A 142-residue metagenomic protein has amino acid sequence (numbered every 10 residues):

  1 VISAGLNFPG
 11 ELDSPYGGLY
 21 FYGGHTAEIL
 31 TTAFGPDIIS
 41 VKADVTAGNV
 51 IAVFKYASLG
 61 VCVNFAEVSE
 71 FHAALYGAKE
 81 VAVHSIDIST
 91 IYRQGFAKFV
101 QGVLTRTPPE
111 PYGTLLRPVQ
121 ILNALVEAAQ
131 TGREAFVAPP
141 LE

Functional and structural regions predicted by a protein language model:
V1-S3: Rossmann-like NAD(P)H-binding beta-loop-alpha module
G5-E70, G113-Q120: Rossmann-like dinucleotide-binding domain that binds NAD(P)(H)
F8-G10, G77-K79, V103: Short, histidine-centered active-site or binding-site loop motifs used for metal coordination, general acid-base
S14-Y20, V83-D87, P109: A short glycine-threonine-serine/GTX helix/turn-capping micro-motif
T26-A27, R93-A97, L122: A general structural signal for well-ordered alpha-helical segments in protein cores
T31, V100-Q101: Solvent-exposed, non-membrane alpha-helical residues enriched in polar/charged side chains
A47-F99: C-terminal substrate-binding/catalytic lobe of Rossmann-fold NAD(P)-dependent oxidoreductases
G102-E142: C-terminal helix-rich "cap/oligomerization" subdomain common to oxidoreductases
